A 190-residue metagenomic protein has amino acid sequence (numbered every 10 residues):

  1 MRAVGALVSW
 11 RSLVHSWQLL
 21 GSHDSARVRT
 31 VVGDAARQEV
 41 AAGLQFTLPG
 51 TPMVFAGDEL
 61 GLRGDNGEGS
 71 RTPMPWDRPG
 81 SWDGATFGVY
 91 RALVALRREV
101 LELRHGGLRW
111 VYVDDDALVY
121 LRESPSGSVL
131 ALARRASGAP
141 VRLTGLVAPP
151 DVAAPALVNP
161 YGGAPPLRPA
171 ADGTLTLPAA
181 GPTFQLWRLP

Functional and structural regions predicted by a protein language model:
M1-P52, A56, L60, L103-H105 (+1 more regions): Alpha-amylase-like alpha-glycosidases and glucanotransferases acting on alpha-linked glucans and related
H23, Q45, G57, L93 (+4 more regions): Hydrophobic, well-ordered secondary-structure elements that form the walls of internal hydrophobic environments
D24-A26, L60-L62, S126, R135-G138 (+1 more regions): Short, solvent-exposed loop/turn segments at secondary-structure junctions
R63-E68: Substrate-binding cleft/loops of secretory-pathway carbohydrate-active enzymes
P73-Y112: Aromatic- and carboxylate-lined catalytic core of secreted/periplasmic carbohydrate-active enzymes
V111-P150: Carbohydrate-binding surface patches
L146-A164: Solvent-exposed beta-hairpin/edge-strand motifs
R168-P190: C-terminal beta-strand-rich structural cap/linker in extracellular carbohydrate-active enzymes
